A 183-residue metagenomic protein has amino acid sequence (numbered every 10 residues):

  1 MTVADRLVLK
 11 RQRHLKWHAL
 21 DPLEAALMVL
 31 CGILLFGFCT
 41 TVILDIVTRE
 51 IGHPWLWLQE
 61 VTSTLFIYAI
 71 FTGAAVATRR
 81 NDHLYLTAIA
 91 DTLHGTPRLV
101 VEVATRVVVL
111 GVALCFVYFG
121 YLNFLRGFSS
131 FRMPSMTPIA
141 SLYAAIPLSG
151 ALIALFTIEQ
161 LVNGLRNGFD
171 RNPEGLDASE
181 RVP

Functional and structural regions predicted by a protein language model:
M1-P183: Alpha-helical transmembrane segments and membrane-interface helix-loop junctions in multi-pass membrane proteins
